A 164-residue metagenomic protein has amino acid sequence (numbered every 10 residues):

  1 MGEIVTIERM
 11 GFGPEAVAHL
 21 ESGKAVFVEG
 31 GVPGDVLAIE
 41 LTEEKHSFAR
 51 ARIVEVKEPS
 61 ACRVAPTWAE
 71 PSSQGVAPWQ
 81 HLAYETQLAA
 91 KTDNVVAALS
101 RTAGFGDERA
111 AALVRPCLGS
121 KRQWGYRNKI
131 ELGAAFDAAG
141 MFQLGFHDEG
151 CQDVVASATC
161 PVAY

Functional and structural regions predicted by a protein language model:
M1-Y164: SAM-dependent transferase fold signal centered on methyltransferase-like domains, encompassing both Class I
